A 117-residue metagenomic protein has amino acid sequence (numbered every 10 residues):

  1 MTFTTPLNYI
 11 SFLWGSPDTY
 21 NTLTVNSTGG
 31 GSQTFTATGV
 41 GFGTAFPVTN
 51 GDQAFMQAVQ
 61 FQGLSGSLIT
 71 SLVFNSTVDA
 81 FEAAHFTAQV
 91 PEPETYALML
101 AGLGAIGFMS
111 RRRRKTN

Functional and structural regions predicted by a protein language model:
M1-Q89: Surface-exposed, well-ordered secondary-structure segments
V78-M109: Short, threonine-centered small-residue motifs that mark membrane-proximal processing/anchoring sites and TM-junction
F108-N117: C-terminal membrane-anchoring or membrane-association module
